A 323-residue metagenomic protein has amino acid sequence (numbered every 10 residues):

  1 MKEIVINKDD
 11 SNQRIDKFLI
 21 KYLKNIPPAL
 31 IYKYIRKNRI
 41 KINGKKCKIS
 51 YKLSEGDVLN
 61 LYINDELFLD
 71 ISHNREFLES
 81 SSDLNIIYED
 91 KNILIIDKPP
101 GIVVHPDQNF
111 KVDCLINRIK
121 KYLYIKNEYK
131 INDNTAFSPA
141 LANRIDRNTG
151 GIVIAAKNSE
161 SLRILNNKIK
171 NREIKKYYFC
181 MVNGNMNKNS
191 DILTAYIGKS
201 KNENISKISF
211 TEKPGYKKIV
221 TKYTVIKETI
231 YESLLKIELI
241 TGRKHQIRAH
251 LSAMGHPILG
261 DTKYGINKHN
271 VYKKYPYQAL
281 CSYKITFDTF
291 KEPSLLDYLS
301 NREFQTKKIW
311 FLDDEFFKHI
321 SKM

Functional and structural regions predicted by a protein language model:
M1-K201, Q305, L312-E315: RNA pseudouridine synthases
M1-K33, S81-L84, I205-K207, K213-V220 (+3 more regions): Pseudouridine synthases involved in rRNA/tRNA modification
D90, T149, T229, L239-T241: Short loop/turn positions at the edges of beta-strands in beta-sheet-rich folds
T149, A156-N158, T241-A249: Ser/Thr-glycine-rich phosphate-binding loops at phosphate-binding pockets of nucleotides, nucleotide cofactors
